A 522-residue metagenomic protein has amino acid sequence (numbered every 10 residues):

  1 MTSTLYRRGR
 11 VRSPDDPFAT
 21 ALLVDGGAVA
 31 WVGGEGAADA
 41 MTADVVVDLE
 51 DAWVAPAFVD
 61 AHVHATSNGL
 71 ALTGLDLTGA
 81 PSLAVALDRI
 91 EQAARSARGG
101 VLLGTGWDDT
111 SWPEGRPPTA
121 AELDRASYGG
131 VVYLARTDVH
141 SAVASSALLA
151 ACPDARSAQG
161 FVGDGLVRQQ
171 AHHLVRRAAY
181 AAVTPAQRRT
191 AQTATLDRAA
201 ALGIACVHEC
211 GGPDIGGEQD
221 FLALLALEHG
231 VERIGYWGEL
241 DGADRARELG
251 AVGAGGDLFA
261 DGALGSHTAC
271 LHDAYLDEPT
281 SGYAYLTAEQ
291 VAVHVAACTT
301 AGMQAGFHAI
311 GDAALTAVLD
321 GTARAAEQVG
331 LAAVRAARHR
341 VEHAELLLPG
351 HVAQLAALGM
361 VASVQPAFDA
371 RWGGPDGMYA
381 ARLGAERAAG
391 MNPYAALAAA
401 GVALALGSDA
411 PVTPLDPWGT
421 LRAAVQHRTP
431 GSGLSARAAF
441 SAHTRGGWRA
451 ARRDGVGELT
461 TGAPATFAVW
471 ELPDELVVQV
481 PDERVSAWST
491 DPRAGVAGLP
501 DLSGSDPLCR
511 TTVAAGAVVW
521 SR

Functional and structural regions predicted by a protein language model:
S3-R7, R12-H229, L240, G265-A314 (+5 more regions): Divalent metal-binding segments
R12, R422, T429-P430, S435-A436 (+3 more regions): C-terminal cap of metal-dependent C-N hydrolases
H64, V252-T268, M360-A370: Non-cysteine beta-strand/loop elements that form the S-adenosyl-L-methionine
A71-T78, A336-R338, H343, G374-E386 (+3 more regions): Short beta-alpha connecting loops at secondary-structure transitions that line or flank enzyme active sites
V207-A243, A260, E278-M391, A405: Active-site core of metal-dependent hydrolases
L249-G253, L355-S363, A400-A403, V425-Q426: Glycine-enriched alpha-helix->loop->beta-strand junction motifs that scaffold or abut catalytic
E289-V293, T316, D320, H339 (+7 more regions): Feature representing long, continuous alpha-helical segments
M303-D312, V364-P366, L397-G419, G462: Short acidic/histidine-rich active-site segments
